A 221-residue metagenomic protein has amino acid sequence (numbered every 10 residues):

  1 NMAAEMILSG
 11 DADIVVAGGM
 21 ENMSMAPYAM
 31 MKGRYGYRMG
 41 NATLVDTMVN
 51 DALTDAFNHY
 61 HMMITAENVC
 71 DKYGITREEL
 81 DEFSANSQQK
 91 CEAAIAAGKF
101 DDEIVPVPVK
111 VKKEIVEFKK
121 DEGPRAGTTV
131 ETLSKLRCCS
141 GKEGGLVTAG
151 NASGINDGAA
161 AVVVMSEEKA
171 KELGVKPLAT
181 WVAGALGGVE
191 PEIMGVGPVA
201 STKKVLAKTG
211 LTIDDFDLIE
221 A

Functional and structural regions predicted by a protein language model:
N1, S24, L53-H61, G74 (+5 more regions): Active-site pocket-shaping loop/turn-to-helix segments
N1-D11, S166-E167, K208-T209: Alpha-helix C-terminal capping segments
A4, I14-V69: Flexible glycine-/small-residue-enriched beta->alpha junction loops that bind anionic phosphate/pyrophosphate groups
S9-V15, L44, L53, D101-E103 (+5 more regions): Short coil/turn connectors at secondary-structure junctions
V15-M20, E79-N86, I104-V109, V175-L186 (+1 more regions): Beta-strand segments within the central parallel beta-sheet cores of soluble alpha/beta enzyme folds
V69-G74, A170-G174, K203-D217: Phosphate/pyrophosphate-binding loops at sites that engage ATP/ADP/AMP, CoA/4′-phosphopantetheine, polyphosphate
E79-E172: N-terminal extracellular/periplasmic Venus flytrap/periplasmic-binding protein-like
